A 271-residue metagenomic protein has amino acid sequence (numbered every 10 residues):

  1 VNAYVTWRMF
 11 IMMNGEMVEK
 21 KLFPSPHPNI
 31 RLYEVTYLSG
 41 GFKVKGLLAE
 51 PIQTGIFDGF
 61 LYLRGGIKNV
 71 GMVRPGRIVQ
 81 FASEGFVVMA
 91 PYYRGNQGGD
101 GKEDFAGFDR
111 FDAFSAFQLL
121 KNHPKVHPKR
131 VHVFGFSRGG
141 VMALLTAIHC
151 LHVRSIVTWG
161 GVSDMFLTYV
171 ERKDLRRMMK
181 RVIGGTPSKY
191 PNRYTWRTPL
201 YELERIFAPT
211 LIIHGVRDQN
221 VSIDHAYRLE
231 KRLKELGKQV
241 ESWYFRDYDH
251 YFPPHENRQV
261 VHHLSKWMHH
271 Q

Functional and structural regions predicted by a protein language model:
M13-Q53: N-terminal cap/lid segment of alpha/beta-hydrolase-fold proteins
G55-F57, Y62-G101, F166: Short substrate-entry loop that stabilizes the transition state in hydrolases
D104-P124: Alpha/beta-hydrolase active-site loop
V126-S137: Alpha/beta-hydrolase fold nucleophile elbow
G140-L151: Short glycine-enriched nucleophile-adjacent loop and the immediately C-terminal alpha-helix near the catalytic center
F166-E202, A208: Mobile cap/lid helix-loop segments that gate and shape the active-site cleft of serine hydrolases
I206, I212-H214, D218: Short beta-strand/loop motif that positions the catalytic acidic residue of the alpha/beta-hydrolase fold
Y227, L236-Q271: C-terminal catalytic histidine-bearing segment of alpha/beta-hydrolase fold enzymes
